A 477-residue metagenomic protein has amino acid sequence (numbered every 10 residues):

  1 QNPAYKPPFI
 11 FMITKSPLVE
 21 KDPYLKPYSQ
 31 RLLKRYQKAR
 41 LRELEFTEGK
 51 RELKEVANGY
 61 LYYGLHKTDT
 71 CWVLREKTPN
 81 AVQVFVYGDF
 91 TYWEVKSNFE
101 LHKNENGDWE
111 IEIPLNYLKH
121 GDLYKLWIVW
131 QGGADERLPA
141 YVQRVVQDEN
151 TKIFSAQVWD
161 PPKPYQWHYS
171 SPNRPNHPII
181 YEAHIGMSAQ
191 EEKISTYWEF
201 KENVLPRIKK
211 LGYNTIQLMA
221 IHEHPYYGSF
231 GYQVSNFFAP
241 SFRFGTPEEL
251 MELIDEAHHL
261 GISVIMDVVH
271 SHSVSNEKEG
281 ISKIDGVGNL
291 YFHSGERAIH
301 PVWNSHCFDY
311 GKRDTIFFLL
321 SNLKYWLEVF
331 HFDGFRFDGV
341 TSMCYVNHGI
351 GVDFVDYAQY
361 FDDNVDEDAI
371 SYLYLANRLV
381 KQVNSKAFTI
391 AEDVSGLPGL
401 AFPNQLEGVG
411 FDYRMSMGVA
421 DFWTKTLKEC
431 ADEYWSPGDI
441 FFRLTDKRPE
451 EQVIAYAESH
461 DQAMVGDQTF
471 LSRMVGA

Functional and structural regions predicted by a protein language model:
Q1-F9: Positively charged N-terminal leader segments that act as targeting/secretion signals
F11-V73, E94-K96, E100-E182, M187-E192 (+1 more regions): The feature marks proteins involved in alpha-glucan
K77-V84: Short proline/glycine-enriched turn/loop motifs at strand-loop junctions of beta-rich domains
V86-G88: Conserved aromatic beta-strand anchor motif in extracellular beta-sandwich/beta-rich domains
E100, E191-E202, T469-G476: Short, polar loop/linker segments at the starts of domains and inter-domain junctions
V146, P164, H168-P175, H184-V365: Substrate-binding/active-site clefts of carbohydrate-active enzymes
I180-E182, T215-Q217, R336, F388-A391 (+1 more regions): Structural recognition of the beta-strand scaffold that forms the well-ordered cores of secreted hydrolase catalytic
H331-D333, D353-A477: Conserved alpha/beta catalytic core and glycan-binding cleft of carbohydrate-active enzymes
